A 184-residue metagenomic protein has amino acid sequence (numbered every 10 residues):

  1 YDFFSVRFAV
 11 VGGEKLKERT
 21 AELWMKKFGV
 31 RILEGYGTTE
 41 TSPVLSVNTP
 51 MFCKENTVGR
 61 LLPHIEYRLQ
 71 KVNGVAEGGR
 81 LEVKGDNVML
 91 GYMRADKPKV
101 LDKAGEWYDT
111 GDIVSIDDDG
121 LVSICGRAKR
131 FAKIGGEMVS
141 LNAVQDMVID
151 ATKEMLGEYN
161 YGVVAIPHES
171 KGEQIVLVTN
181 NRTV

Functional and structural regions predicted by a protein language model:
Y1-K54, E66: Gly/Ser/Thr-rich phosphate-binding loop
V6-R7, K27, T49-N56, L61-P63 (+7 more regions): Catalytic cores of nucleotide-enabled group-transfer and carboxylate-activating enzymes in metabolic and assembly-line
G13, G37, G59, D112 (+2 more regions): Active-site glycine-centered loops adjacent to acidic/histidine catalytic or metal-binding residues that shape
R60-H64, N73-L101, E137-V139: Conserved ATP/PPi-binding loop(s) of AMP-dependent carboxylate-activating enzymes
E66-R68, D112-I113: Short, surface-exposed charged micro-motifs
G85, L90-G91, I113-V184: AMP-binding/adenylate-forming catalytic core of the ANL superfamily
